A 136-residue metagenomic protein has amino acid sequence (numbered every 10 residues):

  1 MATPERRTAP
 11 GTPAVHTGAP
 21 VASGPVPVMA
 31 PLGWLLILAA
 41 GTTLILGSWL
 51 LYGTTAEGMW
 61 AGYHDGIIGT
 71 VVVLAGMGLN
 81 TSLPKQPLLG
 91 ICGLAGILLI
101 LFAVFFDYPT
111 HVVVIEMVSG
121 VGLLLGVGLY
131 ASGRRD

Functional and structural regions predicted by a protein language model:
M1-G33: Intrinsic N-terminal pre-sequences and regulatory tails
P20-A30, G47-G58, L74-P84: Short juxtamembrane and helix-loop transition motifs at transmembrane-helix boundaries in membrane proteins
A30, L123-D136: Membrane-water interface at the C-terminal end of transmembrane alpha helices
A39-T54, I100-F102: Membrane-embedded alpha-helical segments in integral membrane proteins
E57-G69, L89-G90, I115-G120: Structural signature of hydrophobic alpha-helical transmembrane segments
G78-G90, S132-D136: Membrane-helix interface "capping/anchor" motifs
L83, L99-M117, R135: Membrane-helix boundary connector in multi-pass membrane proteins
L88-A103: Hydrophobic alpha-helical membrane segments
